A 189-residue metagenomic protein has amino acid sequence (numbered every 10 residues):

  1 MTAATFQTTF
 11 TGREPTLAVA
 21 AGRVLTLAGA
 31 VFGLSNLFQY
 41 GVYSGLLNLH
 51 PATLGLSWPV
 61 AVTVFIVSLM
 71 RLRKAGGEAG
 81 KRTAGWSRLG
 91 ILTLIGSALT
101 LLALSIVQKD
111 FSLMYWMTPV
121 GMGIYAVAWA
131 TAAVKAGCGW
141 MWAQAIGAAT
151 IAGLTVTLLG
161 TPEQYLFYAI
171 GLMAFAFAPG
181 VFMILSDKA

Functional and structural regions predicted by a protein language model:
M1-G22: N-terminal juxtamembrane cytosolic/stromal segments of multi-pass membrane proteins
P15-L102: Selected alpha-helical membrane-embedding segments in polytopic membrane proteins
G22-L25, G29, P119-M122, A126 (+3 more regions): Residues within membrane-spanning alpha-helices of integral membrane proteins, especially the hydrophobic core/packing
S35-Q39, S97-I106, G153-Y168: Hydrophobic alpha-helical transmembrane segments in multi-pass integral membrane proteins
H50-T63, V107-G123, A169-I170: Structural signature of hydrophobic alpha-helical transmembrane segments
I66-G85, V127-K135, A178-K188: C-terminal ends of transmembrane helices
I91-I146: Membrane-proximal helix-loop-helix units in multi-pass membrane proteins
T131-A189: Terminal transmembrane helical module of multi-pass membrane proteins
